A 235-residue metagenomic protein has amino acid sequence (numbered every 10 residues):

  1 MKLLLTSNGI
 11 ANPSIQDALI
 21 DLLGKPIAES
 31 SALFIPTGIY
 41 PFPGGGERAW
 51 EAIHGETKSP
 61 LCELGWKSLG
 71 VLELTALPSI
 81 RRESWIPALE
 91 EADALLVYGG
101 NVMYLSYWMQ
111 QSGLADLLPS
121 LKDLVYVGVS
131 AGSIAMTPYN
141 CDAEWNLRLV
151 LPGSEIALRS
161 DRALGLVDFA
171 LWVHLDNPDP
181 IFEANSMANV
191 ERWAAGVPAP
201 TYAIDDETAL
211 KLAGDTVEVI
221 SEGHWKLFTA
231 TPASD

Functional and structural regions predicted by a protein language model:
M1-A28, G38-A52, D142-D235: C-terminal and late-domain segments of enzyme folds
L5, L33, A94-Y98, V127-G128 (+1 more regions): Structural motif
A18-L19, S84, L117: A short acidic, amphipathic alpha-helical/loop segment
I27-A32, A92, D123, P198: A general structural motif
F34, V71, Y126-V129, Y202-I204: A structural signal for short, well-ordered beta-strand segments and their strand-loop junctions that often border
I39-L105, Q110, V219: Portal/gating segments that form or line small-molecule/metal binding sites
A88-E91, Q111-L124: Catalytic-core regions built around general acid/base machinery
L96-G99, L121-N140: Catalytic nucleophile loop
